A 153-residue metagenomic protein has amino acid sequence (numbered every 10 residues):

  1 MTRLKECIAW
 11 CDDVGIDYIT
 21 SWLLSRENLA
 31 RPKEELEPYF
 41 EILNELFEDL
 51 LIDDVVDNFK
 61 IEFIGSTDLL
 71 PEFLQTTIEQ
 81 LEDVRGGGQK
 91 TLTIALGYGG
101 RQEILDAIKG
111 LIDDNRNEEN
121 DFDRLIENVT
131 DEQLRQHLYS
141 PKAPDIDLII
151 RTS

Functional and structural regions predicted by a protein language model:
M1-S153: Flexible, compositionally biased loop and terminal segments
